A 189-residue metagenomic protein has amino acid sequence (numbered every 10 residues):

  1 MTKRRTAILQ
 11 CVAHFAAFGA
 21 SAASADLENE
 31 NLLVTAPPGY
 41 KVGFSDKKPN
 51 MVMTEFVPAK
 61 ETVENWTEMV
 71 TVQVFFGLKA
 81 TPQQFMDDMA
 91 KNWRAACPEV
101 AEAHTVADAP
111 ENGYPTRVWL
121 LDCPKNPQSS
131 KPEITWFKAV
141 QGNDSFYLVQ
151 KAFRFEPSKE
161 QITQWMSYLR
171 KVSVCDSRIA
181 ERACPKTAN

Functional and structural regions predicted by a protein language model:
M1-R4: N-terminal secretory signal peptides that target proteins for export/translocation
Q10-A17: Bacterial N-terminal signal peptides
A23-G39: Short N-terminal segments immediately surrounding and downstream of signal-peptide cleavage
P38-K79: Secretory pathway targeting signatures of secreted, lumenal, and periplasmic proteins
V63-N65, P124-K131, E156-P157: Short, cysteine-centered beta-strand-loop-beta hairpins and adjacent loop/turn segments enriched in charged/polar
E68-A109: Mid-chain, structured segments of secreted extracytoplasmic proteins
N92-K138: Signature of long, low-cysteine stretches enriched in small and polar/charged residues
N143-N189: Surface-exposed amphipathic alpha-helical segments
